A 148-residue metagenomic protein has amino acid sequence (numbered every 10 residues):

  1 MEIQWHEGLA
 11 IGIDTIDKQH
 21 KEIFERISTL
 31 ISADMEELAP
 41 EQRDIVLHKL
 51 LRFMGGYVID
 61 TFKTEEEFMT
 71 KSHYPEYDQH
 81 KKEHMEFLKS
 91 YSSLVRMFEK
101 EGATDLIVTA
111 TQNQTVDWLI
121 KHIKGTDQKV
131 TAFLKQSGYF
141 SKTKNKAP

Functional and structural regions predicted by a protein language model:
M1-P148: Small-residue-biased structural context
